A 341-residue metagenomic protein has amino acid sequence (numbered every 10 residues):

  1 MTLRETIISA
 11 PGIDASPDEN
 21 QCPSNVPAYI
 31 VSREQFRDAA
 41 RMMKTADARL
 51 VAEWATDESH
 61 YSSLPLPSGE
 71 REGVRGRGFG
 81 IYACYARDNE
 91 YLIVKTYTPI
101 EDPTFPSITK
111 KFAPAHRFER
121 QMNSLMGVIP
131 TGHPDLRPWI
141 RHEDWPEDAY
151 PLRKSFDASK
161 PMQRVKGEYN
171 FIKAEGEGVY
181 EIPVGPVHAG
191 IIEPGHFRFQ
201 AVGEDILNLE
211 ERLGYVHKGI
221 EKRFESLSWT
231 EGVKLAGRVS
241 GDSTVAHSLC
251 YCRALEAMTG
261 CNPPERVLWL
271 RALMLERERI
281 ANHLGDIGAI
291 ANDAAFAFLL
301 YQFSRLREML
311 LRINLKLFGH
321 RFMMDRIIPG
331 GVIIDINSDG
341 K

Functional and structural regions predicted by a protein language model:
M1-P67, G76-D205: Terminal low-complexity/charged segments
G69-R71: A short, hydrophobic C-terminal helix/tail in secreted or cell-surface proteins
R87, F112-H116, L125, P130-D205 (+1 more regions): Catalytic cofactor-binding cores of redox enzymes
